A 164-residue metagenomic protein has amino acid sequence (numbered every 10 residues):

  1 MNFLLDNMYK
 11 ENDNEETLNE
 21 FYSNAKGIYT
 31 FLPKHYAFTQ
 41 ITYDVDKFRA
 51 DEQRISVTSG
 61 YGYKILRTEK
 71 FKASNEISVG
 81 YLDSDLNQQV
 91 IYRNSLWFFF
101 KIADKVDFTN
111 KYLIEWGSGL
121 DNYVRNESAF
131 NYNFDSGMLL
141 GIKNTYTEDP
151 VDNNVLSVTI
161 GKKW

Functional and structural regions predicted by a protein language model:
M1-I28, A37-F48, K143: Transmembrane beta-barrel domains of bacterial outer-membrane proteins
M1-L4, K34-T39, T68-A73, F99-F108 (+1 more regions): Repeated loop/turn-to-beta-strand initiation elements of outer-membrane beta-barrel proteins
F3-Y9, T39-Y43, S59, N75-Y81 (+3 more regions): Transmembrane beta-barrel strands of outer-membrane/channel proteins
E11-N19, V45-Q53, D83-V90, E115-Y123 (+1 more regions): Solvent-exposed loop/turn segments connecting transmembrane beta-strands in outer-membrane beta-barrel proteins
F21-A25, I41, I55-S59, V90-L96 (+2 more regions): Hydrophobic, lipid-facing positions within transmembrane beta-strands of outer-membrane proteins
Y29, Y43, Y63-I65, Y81 (+5 more regions): Residue-level signature of outer-membrane beta-barrel architecture
T58, K64, T68-E115: Detector for outer-membrane/organellar transmembrane beta-barrel domains, recognizing the amphipathic beta-strand
N131-N133, D152-W164: Outer-membrane beta-barrel "beta-signal"
